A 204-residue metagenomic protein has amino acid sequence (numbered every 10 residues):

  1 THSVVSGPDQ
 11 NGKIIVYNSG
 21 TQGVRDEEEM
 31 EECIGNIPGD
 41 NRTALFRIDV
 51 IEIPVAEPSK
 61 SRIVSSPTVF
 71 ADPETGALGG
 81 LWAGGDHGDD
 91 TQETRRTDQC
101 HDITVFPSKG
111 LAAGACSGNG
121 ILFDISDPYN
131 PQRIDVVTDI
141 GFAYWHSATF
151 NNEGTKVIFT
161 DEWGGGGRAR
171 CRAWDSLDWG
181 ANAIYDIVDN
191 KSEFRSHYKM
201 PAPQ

Functional and structural regions predicted by a protein language model:
T1-Q204: Feature marking well-ordered beta-strand scaffolds used for ligand recognition
